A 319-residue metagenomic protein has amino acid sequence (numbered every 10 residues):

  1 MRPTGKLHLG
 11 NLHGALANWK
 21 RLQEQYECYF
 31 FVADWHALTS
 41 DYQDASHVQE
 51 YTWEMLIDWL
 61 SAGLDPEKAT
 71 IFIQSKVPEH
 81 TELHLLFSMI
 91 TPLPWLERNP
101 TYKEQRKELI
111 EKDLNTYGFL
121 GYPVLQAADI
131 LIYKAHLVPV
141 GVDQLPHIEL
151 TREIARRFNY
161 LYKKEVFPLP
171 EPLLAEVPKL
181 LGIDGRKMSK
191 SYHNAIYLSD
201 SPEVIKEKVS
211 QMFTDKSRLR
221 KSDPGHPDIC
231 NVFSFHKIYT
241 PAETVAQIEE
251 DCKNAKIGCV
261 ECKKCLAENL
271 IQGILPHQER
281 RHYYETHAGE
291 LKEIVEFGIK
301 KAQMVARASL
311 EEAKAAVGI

Functional and structural regions predicted by a protein language model:
M1-P3, S75, D184, D200: Short, flexible loop/turn elements at secondary-structure junctions
P3-A128, Q278, H282: N-terminal Rossmann-like or analogous alpha/beta NTP/dinucleotide-binding catalytic cores that position adenine
N11, P146, R152-I319: Conserved nucleotide- and phosphate/pyrophosphate-binding catalytic cores in adenylate/nucleotidyl-handling enzymes
L56, G63, T91-P94, A135 (+3 more regions): A generic secondary-structure signal for well-formed alpha-helical elements
T91-E97, I132-P139, T240-I248, Q278: Short helix-capping/linker segments at secondary-structure and domain boundaries
P100-E104, L109-F158, L181: Internal, conserved structured core segments that host functional sites
